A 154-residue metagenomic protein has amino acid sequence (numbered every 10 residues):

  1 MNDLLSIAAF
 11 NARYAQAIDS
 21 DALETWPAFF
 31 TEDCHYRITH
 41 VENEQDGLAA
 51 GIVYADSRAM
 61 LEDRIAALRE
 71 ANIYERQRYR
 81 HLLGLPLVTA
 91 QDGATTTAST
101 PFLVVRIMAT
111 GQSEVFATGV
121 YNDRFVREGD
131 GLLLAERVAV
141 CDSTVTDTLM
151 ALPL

Functional and structural regions predicted by a protein language model:
M1-S20, E24-E32: Short, low-complexity N-terminal intrinsically disordered segments enriched in polar/charged residues
N2, A49, S113: Conserved aromatic-histidine-acidic binding/catalytic patches
L5-A8, A17, I52, A59 (+1 more regions): A generic "alpha-helical surface" signal
Y14, W26, L61, A98 (+1 more regions): Hydrophobic pocket/interface hotspot
Y14-Q16, R69-R76, A109-Q112: Short helix-to-loop capping/linker segments positioned immediately adjacent to catalytic or ligand/cofactor-binding
E32-P101: A solvent-exposed, acidic/Ser-Thr-rich amphipathic alpha-helical stretch
Y79-L82, L87-L154: A beta-strand edge to alpha-helix "cap/lid" segment located at domain peripheries
